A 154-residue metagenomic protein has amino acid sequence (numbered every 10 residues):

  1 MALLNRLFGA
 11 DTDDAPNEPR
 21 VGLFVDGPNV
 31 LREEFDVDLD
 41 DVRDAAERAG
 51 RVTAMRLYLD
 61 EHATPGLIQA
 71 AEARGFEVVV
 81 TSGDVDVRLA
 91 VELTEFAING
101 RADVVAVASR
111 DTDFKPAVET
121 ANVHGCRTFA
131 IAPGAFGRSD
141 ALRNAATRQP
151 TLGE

Functional and structural regions predicted by a protein language model:
M1-V87: Domain-level signal for Mg2+-assisted phosphodiester chemistry and nucleotide/NA-binding surfaces in nucleic-acid
E61-E154: Nuclease catalytic cores that cleave nucleic-acid phosphodiester bonds, predominantly acidic two-metal-ion
